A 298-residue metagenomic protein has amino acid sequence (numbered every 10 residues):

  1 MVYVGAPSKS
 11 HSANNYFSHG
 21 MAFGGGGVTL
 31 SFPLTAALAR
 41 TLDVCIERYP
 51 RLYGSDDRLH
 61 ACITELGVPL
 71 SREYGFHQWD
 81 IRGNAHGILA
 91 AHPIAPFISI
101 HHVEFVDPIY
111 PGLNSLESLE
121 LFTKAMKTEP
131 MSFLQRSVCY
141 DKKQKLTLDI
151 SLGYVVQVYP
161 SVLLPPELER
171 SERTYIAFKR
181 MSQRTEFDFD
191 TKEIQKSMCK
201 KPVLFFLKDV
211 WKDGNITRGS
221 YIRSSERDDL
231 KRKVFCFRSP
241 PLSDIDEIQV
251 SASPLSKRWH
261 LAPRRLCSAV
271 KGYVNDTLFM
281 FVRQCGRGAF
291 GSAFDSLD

Functional and structural regions predicted by a protein language model:
M1, Y16-G20, R40-D43, G75-F76 (+2 more regions): Short coil/turn segments at secondary-structure boundaries
M1-V2, E47-L52, P69: GT-A fold catalytic core of metal-dependent nucleotide-sugar glycosyltransferases, centered on the diacidic
V2-K9: A short, conserved acidic/glycine-rich loop-to-beta-strand motif that forms the donor nucleotide-sugar/metal
G5, T35-R40, H60-T64, H101: Amphipathic alpha-helical interaction motifs in eukaryotic regulatory proteins
N15-T29, H92-I94: A recurrent flexible, glycine/aromatic-enriched loop bordering the glycosyltransferase active site that acts as
M21-G26, E47-G54: Alpha-helix capping and helix-loop boundary segments enriched in small/acidic/polar residues
F23-L42: Conserved nucleotide-sugar donor-binding and metal-coordinating catalytic region shared by glycosyltransferases
R51, D57, C62-D298: C-terminal catalytic/acceptor-binding lobe
